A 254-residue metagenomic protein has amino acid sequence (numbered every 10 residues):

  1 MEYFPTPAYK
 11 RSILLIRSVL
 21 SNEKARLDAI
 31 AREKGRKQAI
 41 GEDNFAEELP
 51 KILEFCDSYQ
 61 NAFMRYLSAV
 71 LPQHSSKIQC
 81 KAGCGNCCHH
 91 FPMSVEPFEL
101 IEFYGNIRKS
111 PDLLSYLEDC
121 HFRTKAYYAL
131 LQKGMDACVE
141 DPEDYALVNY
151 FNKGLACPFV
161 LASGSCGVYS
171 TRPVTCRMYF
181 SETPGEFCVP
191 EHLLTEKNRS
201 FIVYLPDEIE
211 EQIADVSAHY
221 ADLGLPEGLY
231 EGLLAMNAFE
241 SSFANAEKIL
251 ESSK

Functional and structural regions predicted by a protein language model:
M1-K254: Short loop/turn segments that flank or connect secondary-structure elements
